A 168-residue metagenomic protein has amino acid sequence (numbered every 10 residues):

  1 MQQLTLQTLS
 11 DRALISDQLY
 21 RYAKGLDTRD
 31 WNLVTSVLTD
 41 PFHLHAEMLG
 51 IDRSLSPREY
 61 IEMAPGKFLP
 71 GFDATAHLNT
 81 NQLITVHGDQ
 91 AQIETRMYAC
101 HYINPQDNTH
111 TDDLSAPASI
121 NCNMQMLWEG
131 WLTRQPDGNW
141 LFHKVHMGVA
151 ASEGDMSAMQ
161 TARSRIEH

Functional and structural regions predicted by a protein language model:
M1-K24, T28, N32-D40, E47: Short, low-complexity N-terminal intrinsically disordered segments enriched in polar/charged residues
T8, S54, A118: Flexible, glycine- and charge-enriched loops at secondary-structure boundaries
L14, T75-A76, N123-M124: Short, glycine/acidic-rich beta->alpha junctions
I15, V86-Q90, A162-H168: Flexible low-complexity loop/turn motifs enriched in small/helix-breaking residues
W31-I103: A solvent-exposed, acidic/Ser-Thr-rich amphipathic alpha-helical stretch
M48-L49, P105-Q106, G154-M159: Short aromatic-enriched loop/helix-cap "lid" or pocket-rim segments at secondary-structure transitions that line
F72, A99-T111, P117-I120, A151-E153: Short, cysteine-centered beta-strand-loop-beta hairpins and adjacent loop/turn segments enriched in charged/polar
Q90-E94, S115-T161: Short beta-strand edge/turn micro-motifs at domain boundaries
